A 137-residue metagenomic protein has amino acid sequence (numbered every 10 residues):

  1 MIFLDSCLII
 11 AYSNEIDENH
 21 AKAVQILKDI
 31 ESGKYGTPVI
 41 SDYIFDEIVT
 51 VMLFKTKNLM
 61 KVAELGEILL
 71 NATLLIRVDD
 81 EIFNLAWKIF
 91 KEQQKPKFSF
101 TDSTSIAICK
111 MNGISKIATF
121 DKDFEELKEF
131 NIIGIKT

Functional and structural regions predicted by a protein language model:
M1, I106-A107, M111-T137: Acidic, PIN/NYN-like endoribonuclease modules and their adjacent C-terminal/linker elements
M1-I40, F54-E64: Short, well-structured N-terminal submotif of metal-dependent ribonuclease cores
D5, V39-I40, F98-S99, D121 (+1 more regions): Histidine- and aromatic-rich ligand-binding microenvironments
C7-L8, Y43, S103-A107: Active-site phosphate/pyrophosphate-handling residues
I9, F45, F124-E125: A generic structural signal for short hydrophobic patches within well-formed alpha-helices
K34-P38, A72-L74, G113-S115: Short active-site oxyanion
L75-K116: Active-site neighborhoods of divalent-metal-dependent phosphate/nucleic-acid chemistry enzymes
